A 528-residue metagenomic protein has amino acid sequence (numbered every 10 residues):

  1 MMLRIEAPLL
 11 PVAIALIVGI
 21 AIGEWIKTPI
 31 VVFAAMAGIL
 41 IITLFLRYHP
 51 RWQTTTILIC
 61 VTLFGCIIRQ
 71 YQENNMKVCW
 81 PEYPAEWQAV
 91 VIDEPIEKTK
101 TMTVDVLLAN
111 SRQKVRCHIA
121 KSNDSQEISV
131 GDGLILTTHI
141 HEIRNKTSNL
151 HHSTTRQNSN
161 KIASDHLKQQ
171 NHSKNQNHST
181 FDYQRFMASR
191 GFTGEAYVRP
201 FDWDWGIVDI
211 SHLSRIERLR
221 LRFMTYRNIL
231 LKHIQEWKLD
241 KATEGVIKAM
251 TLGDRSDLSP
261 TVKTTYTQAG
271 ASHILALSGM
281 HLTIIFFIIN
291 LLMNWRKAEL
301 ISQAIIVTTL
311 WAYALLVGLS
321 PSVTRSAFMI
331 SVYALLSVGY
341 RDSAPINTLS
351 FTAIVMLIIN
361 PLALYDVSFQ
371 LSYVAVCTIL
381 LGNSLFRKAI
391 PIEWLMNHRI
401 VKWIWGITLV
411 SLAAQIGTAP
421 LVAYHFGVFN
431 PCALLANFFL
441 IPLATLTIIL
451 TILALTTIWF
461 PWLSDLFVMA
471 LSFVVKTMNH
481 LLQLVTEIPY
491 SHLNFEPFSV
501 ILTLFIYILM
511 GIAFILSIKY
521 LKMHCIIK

Functional and structural regions predicted by a protein language model:
M1-C79, H212, R218, R222: N-terminal leader/targeting segments
L3, I57-H273, F495: Membrane-interface helix/helix-cap signal primarily in integral membrane proteins
L3-F45, D366, S472, K476 (+1 more regions): Membrane-embedded alpha-helical segments of integral membrane proteins
R4, P11, G19, Y48-T56 (+3 more regions): Hydrophobic alpha-helical transmembrane segments in multi-pass membrane proteins
W205-L221, Q268, A423-L435, F439 (+1 more regions): Membrane-interface amphipathic/re-entrant loop segments adjacent to transmembrane helices in multi-pass membrane
H212-H233, F386, I392-L395, A470 (+2 more regions): Short helical patches
K232, A249, T264, L310 (+4 more regions): Short amphipathic alpha-helical coupling elements at transmembrane boundaries
